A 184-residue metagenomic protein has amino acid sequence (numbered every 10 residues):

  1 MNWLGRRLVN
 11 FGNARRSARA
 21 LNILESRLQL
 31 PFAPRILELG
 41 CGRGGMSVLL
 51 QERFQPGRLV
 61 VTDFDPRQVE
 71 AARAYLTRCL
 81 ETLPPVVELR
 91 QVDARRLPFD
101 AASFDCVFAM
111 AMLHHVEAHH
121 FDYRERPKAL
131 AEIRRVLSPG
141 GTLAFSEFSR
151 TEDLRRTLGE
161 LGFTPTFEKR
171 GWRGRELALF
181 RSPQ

Functional and structural regions predicted by a protein language model:
M1-N22: Class I SAM-dependent methyltransferase Rossmann-like catalytic core, especially the SAM/SAH-binding loop
E25-P31, L97-P98: Glycine-rich helix-loop-beta junction characteristic of Rossmann-like nucleotide cofactor-binding loops
L37, R43-R96: Class I SAM-dependent methyltransferase SAM/SAH-binding core
R95-V107: A short acidic, Gly/Pro-enriched loop at the edge of an enzyme's catalytic core that lines a small-molecule cofactor
C106-Y123: A short SAM/SAH-binding and catalytic strip from SAM-dependent methyltransferases
Y123-P139: A short glycine-rich, Lys/Arg-flanked "PGG" loop and its adjoining helix->strand segment in the class I
G140-E147: Conserved beta-strand signature within the Rossmann-like core of class I S-adenosyl-L-methionine
L161-G162, T166, R170-Q184: Core SAM-dependent methyltransferase catalytic element
